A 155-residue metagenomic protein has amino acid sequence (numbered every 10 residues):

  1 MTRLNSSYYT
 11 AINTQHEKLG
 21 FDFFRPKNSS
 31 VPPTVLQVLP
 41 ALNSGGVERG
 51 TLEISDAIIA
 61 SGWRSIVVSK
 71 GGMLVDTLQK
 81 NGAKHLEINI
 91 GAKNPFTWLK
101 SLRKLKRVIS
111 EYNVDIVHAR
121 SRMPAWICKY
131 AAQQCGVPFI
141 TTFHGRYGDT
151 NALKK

Functional and structural regions predicted by a protein language model:
T2-K155: Membrane-interface segments of envelope glycosyltransferases acting on lipid-linked substrates or membrane lipids
